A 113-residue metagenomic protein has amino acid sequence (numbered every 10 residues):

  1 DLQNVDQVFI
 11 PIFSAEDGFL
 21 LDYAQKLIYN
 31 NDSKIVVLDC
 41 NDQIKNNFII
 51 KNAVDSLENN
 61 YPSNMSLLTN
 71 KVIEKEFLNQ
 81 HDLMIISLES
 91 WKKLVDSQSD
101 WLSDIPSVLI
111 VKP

Functional and structural regions predicted by a protein language model:
D1-I49, E58-L83, L88-P113: Intrinsically disordered or low-complexity boundary/linker segments at protein termini and domain junctions
